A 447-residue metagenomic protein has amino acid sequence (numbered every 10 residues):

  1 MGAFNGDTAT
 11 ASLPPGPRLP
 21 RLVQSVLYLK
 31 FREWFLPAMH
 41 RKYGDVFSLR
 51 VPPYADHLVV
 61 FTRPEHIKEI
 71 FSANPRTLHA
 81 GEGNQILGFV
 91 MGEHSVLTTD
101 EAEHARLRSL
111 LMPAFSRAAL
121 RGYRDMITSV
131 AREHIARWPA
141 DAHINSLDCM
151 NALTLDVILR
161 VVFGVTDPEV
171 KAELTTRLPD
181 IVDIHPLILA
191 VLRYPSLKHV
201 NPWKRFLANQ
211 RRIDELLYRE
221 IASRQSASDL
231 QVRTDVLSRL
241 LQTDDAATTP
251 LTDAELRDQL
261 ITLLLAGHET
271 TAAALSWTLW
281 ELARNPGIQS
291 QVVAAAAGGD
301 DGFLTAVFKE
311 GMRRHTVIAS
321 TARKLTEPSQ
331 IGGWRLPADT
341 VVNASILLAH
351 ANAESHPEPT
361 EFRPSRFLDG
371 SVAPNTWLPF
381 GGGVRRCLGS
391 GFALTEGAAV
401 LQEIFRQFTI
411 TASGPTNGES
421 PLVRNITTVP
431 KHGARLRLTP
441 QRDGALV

Functional and structural regions predicted by a protein language model:
M1-E93, L97, A102, R106 (+3 more regions): N-terminal membrane-proximal hinge/A-helix region immediately C-terminal to the signal-anchor transmembrane segment
G2-L13, H79-G88, E103, A119-A273: Cytochrome P450 heme-thiolate monooxygenase catalytic core
A3-N5, A9, H40-R41, A131 (+4 more regions): Cytochrome P450 proximal C-terminal region
S25-G44, G298-G332, A353: Conserved cytochrome P450 K-helix E-x-x-R motif and the immediately C-terminal K′/meander segment
T154, T270-V293, G391-F408: Cytochrome P450 catalytic-core helices
S228-T234, S290-D301, R314-G333, A349 (+1 more regions): Cytochrome P450 fold signature focused on the C-terminal beta-domain
A344-S371: Conserved cytochrome P450 K-helix/beta-meander segment immediately N-terminal to the heme-binding cysteine loop
